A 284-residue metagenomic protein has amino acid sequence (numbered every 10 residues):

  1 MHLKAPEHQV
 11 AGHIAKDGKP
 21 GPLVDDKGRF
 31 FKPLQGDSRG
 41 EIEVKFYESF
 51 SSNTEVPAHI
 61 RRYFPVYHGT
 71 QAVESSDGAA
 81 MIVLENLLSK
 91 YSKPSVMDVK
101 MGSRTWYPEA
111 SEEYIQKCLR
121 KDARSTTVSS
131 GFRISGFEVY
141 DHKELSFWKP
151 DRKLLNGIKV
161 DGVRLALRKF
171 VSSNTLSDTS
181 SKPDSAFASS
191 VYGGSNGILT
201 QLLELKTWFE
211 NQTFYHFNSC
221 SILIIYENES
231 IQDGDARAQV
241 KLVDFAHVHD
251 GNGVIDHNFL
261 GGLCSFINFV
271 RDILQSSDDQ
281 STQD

Functional and structural regions predicted by a protein language model:
M1-D284: Polybasic, positively charged surfaces/segments
